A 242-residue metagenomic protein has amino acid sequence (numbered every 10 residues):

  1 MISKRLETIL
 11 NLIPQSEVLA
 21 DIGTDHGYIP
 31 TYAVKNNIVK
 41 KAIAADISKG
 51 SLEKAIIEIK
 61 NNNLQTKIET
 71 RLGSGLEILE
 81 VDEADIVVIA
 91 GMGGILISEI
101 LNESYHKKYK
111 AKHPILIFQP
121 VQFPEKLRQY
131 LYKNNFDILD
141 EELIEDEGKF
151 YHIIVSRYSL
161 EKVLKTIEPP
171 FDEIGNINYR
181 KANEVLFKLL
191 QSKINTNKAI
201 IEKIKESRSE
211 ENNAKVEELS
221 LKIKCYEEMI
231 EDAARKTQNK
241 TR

Functional and structural regions predicted by a protein language model:
M1-E17, T31: S-adenosyl-L-methionine
I2-K4, E77, S98-R242: Class I S-adenosyl-L-methionine
S16-D25: Conserved class I S-adenosyl-L-methionine
H26-V39: Conserved SAM-binding loop of SAM-dependent methyltransferases across substrates and taxa, primarily the Class I
K41-D46: Conserved SAM-binding motif I beta-strand of class I
G50: Conserved Rossmann-like nucleotide-cofactor binding loop
E53-V81: S-adenosyl-L-methionine
A84-G91: Short SAM/SAH-binding signature in class I
